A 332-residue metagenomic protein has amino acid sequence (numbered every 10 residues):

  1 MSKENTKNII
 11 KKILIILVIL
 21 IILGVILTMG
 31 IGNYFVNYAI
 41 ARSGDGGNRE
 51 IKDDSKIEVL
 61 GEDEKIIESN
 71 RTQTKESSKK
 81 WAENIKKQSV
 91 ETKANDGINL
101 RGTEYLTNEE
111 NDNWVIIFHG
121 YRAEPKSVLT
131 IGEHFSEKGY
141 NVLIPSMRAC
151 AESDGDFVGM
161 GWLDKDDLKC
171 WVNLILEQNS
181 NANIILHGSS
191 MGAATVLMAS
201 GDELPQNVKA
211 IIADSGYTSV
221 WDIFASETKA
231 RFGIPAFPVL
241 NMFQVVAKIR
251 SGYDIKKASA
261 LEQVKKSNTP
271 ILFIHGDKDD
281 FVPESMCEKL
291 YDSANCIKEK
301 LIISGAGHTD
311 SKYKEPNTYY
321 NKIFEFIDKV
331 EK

Functional and structural regions predicted by a protein language model:
S2-T72: N-terminal membrane-anchoring alpha-helices
K12, K314-K332: Catalytic active-site module of serine/aspartate enzymes centered on a nucleophile-bearing elbow/loop
E68-E110: N-terminal cap/lid segment of alpha/beta-hydrolase-fold proteins
H134-D154: Conserved alpha/beta-hydrolase
V158-N179: Alpha/beta-hydrolase active-site loop
M198-Y253: Hydrolase active-site cap/lid region
K266-N268, F273-H275, D279: Short beta-strand/loop motif that positions the catalytic acidic residue of the alpha/beta-hydrolase fold
Y291-T309, P316: Catalytic histidine neighborhood in serine/cysteine hydrolases with alpha/beta-hydrolase-type architecture
